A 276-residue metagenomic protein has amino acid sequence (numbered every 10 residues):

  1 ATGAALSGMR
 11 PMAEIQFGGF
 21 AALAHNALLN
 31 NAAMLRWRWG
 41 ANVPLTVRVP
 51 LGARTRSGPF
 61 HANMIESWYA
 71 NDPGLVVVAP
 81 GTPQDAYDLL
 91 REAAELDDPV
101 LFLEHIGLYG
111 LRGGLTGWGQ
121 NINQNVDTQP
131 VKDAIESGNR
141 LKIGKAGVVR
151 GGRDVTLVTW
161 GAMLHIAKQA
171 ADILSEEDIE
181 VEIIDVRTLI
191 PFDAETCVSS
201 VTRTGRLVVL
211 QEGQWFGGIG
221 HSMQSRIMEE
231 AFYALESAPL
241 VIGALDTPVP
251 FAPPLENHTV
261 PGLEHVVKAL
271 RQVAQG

Functional and structural regions predicted by a protein language model:
A1-N42, N63-M64, H221: Thiamine diphosphate
G3-A4, W68, E92, S200: Hydrophobic/aromatic ligand-binding patch that stacks against planar heteroaromatic rings of cofactors or nucleotides
A13, V47-V49, V77-G81, L101-E104 (+2 more regions): General beta-strand structural signal in soluble alpha/beta enzymes
I15-L23, V49-P50, V78-G81, G213-G217 (+1 more regions): Active-site nucleophile and cofactor-binding loops and adjacent substrate-binding regions of central metabolic enzymes
A21-A22, R54-G58, D85-L89, Y109-R112 (+1 more regions): Short, well-ordered, mixed-charge alpha-helical segments that flank or form enzyme active sites
R38-L96, E180, A274: Conserved thiamine diphosphate
G40-T46, R54, I106-G107, L111-G276: Thiamine diphosphate
